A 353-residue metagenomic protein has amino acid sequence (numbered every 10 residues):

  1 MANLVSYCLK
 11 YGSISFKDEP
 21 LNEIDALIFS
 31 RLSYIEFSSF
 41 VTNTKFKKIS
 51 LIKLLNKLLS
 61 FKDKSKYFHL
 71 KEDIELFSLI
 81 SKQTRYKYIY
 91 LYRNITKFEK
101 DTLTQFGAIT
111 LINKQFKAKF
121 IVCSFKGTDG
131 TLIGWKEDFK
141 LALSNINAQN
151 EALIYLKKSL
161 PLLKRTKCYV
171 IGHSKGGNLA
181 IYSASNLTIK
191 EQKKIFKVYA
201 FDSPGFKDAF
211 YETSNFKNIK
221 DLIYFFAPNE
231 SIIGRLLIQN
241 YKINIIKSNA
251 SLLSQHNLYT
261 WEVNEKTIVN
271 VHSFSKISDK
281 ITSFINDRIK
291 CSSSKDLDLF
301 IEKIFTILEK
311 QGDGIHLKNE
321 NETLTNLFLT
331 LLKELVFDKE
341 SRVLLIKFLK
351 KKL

Functional and structural regions predicted by a protein language model:
M1-I24, F29-I121, F125-D138, A142-K167 (+1 more regions): Alpha/beta hydrolase fold serine-hydrolase catalytic domain that processes acyl esters and thioesters
I171-G176, A180: Gly/Ala-rich beta-loop-alpha elbow adjacent to hydrolase catalytic centers
A180-I189: Short glycine-enriched nucleophile-adjacent loop and the immediately C-terminal alpha-helix near the catalytic center
